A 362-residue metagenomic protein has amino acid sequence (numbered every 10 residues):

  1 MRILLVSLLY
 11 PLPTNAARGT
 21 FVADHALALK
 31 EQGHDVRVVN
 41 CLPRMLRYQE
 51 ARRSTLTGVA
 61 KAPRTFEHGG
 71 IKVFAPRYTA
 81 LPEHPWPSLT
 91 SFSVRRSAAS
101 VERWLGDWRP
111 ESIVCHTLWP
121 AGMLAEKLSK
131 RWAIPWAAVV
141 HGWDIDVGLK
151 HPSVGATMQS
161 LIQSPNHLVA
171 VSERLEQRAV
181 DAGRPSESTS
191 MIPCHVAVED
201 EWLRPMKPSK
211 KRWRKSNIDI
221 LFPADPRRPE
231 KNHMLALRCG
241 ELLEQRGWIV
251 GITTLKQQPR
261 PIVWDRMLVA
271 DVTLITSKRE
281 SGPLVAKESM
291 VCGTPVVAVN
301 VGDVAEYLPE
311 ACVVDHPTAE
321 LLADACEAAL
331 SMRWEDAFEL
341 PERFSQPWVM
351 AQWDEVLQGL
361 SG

Functional and structural regions predicted by a protein language model:
M1-K61, F66-E67: N-terminal subdomain of nucleotide-sugar transferases
L4, R212-K231, L237-G240: Conserved donor-binding/catalytic core segment of Leloir-type glycosyltransferases
L149, V180, H195-K211: Acidic anion/phosphate-binding donor-loop and adjacent secondary structure in glycosyltransferase catalytic cores
P208, E230, S331-S361: A charged, aromatic-enriched C-terminal amphipathic alpha-helix characteristic of glycosyltransferases across folds
D265-A270: Short alpha-helical donor nucleotide-sugar binding micro-motif in glycosyltransferases
K278: Aromatic "clamp/platform" in nucleotide-sugar-dependent glycosyltransferases that forms part of the donor/acceptor
A286, P295-A298: Short hydrophobic beta-strand element within catalytic cores of glycosyltransferases and related nucleotide-activated
E310-E320, E327-M332: Conserved acidic donor-binding segment of nucleotide-sugar-dependent glycosyltransferases
